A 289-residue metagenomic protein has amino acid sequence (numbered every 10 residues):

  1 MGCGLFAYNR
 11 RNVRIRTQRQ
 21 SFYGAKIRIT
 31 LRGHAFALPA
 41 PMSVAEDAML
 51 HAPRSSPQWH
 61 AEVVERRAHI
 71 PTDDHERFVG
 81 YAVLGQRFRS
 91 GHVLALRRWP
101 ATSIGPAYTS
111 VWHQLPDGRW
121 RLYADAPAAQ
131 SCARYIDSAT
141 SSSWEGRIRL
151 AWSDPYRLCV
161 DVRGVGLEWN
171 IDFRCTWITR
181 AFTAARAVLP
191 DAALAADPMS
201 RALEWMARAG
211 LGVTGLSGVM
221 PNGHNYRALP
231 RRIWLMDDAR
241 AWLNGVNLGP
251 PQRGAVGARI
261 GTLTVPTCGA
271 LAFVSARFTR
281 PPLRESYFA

Functional and structural regions predicted by a protein language model:
Y8, Q18-Y23, H34: Low-complexity, intrinsically disordered or signal/transmembrane-proximal segments
N12, K26-I27: Polybasic, lysine-rich low-complexity intrinsically disordered segments
F36, V93-A95, W120-R121, L167-W169: Short, isolated positions in well-ordered beta-strands
A52-G118: N-terminal ordered "arm"
R121-L150: Compact, glycine/acidic-enriched structural inserts
S141-W177: Extracellular-facing segments of soluble proteins and assemblies that are Gly/Ser/Thr-biased and enriched in aromatics
E168-A289: A eukaryote-biased signal for long
